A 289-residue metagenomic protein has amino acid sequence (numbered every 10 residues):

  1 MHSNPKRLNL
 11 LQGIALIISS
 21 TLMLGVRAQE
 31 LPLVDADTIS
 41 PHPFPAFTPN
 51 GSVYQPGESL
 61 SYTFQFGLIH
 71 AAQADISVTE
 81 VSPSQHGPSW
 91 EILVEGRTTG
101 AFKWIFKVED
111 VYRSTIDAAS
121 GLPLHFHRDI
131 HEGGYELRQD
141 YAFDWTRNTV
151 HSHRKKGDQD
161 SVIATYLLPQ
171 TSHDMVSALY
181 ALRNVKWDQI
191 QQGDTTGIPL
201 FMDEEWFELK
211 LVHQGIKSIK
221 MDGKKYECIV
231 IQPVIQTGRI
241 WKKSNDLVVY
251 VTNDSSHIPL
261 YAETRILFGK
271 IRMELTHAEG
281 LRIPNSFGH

Functional and structural regions predicted by a protein language model:
H2, Q29-E30: N-terminal acidic, proline/glycine-rich, low-complexity intrinsically disordered segments
H2-I14: Bacterial N-terminal signal peptides that target proteins for export
N4-P5, S20-T21, V53: Compositionally biased regions
Q12-L22: Bacterial N-terminal signal peptides
L24-A28: Sec/Tat signal peptide C-region and signal peptidase I cleavage site
E30-W145, N184-H289: Acidic, serine/threonine-rich low-complexity disordered tracts
Q139-L179, R183: Hydrophobic, well-structured mid-protein blocks that either form specific transmembrane helices
